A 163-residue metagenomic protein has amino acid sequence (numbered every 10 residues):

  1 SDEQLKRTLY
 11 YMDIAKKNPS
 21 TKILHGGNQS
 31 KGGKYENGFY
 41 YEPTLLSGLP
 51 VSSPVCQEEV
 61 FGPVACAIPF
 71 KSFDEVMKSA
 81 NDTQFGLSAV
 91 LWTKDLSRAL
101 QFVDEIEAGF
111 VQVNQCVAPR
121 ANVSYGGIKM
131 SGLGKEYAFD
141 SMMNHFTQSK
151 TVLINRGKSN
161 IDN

Functional and structural regions predicted by a protein language model:
S1-P50, V113, I161-D162: ALDH superfamily catalytic-core signature
E36-N163: Conserved C-terminal structural/oligomerization subdomain of aldehyde/semialdehyde dehydrogenase
